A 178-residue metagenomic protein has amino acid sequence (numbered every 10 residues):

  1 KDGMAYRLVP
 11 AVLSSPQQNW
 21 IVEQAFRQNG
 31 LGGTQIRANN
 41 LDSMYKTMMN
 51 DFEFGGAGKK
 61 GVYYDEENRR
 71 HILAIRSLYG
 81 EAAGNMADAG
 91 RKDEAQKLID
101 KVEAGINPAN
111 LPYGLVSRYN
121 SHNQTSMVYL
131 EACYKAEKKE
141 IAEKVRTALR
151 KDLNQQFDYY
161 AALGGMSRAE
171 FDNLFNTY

Functional and structural regions predicted by a protein language model:
K1-Y178: ER/secretory pathway lumenal C-terminal domains and tails of membrane proteins involved in glycoprotein biogenesis
